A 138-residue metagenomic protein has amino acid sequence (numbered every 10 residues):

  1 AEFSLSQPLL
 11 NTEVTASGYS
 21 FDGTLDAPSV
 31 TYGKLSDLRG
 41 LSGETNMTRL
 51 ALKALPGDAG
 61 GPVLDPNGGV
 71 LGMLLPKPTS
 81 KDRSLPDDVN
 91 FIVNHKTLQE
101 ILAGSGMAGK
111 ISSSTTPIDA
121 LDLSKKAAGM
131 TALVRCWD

Functional and structural regions predicted by a protein language model:
A1-M47, A54-D58, L74-P86: Flexible, gly/ser-rich surface segments that form the specificity/activation loops bordering the active-site cleft
N11, A16, L35, L50 (+4 more regions): Terminal peptide-recognition signature
A16-D26, V70-D138: C-terminal cap/linker of serine protease catalytic domains
T45-M47, G68, G129: Structural motif
